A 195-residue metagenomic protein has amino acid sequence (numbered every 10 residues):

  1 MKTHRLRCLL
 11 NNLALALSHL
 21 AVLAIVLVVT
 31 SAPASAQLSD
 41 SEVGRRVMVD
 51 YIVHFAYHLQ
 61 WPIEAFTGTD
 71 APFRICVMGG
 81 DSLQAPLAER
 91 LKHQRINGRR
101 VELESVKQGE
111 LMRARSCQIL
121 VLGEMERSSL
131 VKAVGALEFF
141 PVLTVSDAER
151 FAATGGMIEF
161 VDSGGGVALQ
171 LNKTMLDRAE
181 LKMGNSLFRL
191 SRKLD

Functional and structural regions predicted by a protein language model:
K2-D195: Short hydrophobic alpha-helices and adjacent helix-cap/hinge residues
